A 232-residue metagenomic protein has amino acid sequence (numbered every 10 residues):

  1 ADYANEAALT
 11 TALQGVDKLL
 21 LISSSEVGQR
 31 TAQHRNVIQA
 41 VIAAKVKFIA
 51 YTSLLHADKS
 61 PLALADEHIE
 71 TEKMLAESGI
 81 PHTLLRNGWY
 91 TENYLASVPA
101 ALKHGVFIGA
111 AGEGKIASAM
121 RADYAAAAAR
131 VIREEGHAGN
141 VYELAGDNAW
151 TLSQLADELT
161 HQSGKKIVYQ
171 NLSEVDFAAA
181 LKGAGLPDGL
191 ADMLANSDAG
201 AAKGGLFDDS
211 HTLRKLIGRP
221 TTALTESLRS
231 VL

Functional and structural regions predicted by a protein language model:
A1: Cofactor-binding loops of NAD(P)H-dependent oxidoreductases, dominated by short-chain dehydrogenase/reductases
A4-V16, S25-R35, Q39-F48, L54-V168 (+6 more regions): Oxidoreductase cofactor-interface core, primarily capturing Rossmann-like NAD(P)-dependent enzymes
I22, T52, G218: Residues lining the SAM
K182, A201, K215-R219: A general boundary/transition motif marking the beginning of the first structured unit of a protein
L206-D209: N-terminal alpha-helical segment
T212-L232: Amphipathic terminal alpha-helices
